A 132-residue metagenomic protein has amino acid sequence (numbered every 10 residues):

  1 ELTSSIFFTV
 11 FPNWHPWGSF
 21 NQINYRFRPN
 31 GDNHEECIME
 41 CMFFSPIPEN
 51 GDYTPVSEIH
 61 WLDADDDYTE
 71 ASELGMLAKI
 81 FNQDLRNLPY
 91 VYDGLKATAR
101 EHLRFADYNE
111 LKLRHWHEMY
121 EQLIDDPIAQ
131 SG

Functional and structural regions predicted by a protein language model:
E1-G132: C-terminal catalytic domain of Rieske-type non-heme iron oxygenases
